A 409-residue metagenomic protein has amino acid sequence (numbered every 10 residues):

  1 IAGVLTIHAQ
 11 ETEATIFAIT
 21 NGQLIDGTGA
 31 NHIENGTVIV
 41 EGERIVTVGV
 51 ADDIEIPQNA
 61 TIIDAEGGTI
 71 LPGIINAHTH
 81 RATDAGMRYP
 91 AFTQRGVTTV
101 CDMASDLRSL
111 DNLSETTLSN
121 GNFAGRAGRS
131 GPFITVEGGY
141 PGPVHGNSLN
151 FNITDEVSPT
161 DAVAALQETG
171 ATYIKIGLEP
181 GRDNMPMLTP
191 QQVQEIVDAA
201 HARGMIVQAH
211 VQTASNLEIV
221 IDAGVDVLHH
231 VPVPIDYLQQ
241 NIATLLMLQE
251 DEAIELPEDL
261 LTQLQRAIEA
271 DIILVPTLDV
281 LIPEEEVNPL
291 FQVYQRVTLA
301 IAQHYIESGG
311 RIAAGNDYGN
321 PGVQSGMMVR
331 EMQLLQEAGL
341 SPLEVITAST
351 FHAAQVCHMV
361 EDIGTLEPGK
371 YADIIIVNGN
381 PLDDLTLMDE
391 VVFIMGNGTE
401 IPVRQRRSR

Functional and structural regions predicted by a protein language model:
E11-T15, L24, T28-L71: Histidine-rich, glycine-flanked metal-binding segment
A65-I70, A85, Y89-V207, Q240-N241 (+3 more regions): Divalent-metal coordination cores built from histidine and acidic residues
P72-T83, A200, I206-Q212, L228: Histidine-centered catalytic micro-motifs
H80, S105-D106, P132-I134, E179-G181 (+4 more regions): Active-site beta-loop-alpha junctions enriched in small/polar residues
A85-M87, M187, L217-V225, Q239-N241 (+4 more regions): Histidine/acidic-residue-rich catalytic or RNA/ligand-binding cores of hydrolases and nuclease-related proteins
D222-L228, E269-I273, G309-G310: Glycine-enriched alpha-helix->loop->beta-strand junction motifs that scaffold or abut catalytic
Y294-N378: His/Asp/Glu-enriched, well-ordered alpha-helical/loop segment that forms or immediately abuts the divalent-metal
F351, P368-S408: C-terminal cap of metal-dependent C-N hydrolases
